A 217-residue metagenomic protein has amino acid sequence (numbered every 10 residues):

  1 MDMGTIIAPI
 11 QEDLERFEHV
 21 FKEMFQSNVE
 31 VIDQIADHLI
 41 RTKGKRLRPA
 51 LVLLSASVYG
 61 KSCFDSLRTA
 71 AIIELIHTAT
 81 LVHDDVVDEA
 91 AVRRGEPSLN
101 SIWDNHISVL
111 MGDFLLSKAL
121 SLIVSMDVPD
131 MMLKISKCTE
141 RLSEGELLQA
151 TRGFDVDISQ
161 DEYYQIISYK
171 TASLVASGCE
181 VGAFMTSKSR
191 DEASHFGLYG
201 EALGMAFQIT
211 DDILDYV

Functional and structural regions predicted by a protein language model:
M1-T78, V82, V86-S101, K137 (+1 more regions): Conserved N-terminal diphosphate/IPP-binding helix and adjacent helical/loop segment of trans-prenyltransferase domains
I6, I10-D13, T69-I72, M131 (+5 more regions): Amphipathic alpha-helix face/heptad-repeat signature
A36-L39, A70-I76, I135-L142, G178-G182 (+2 more regions): Short alpha-helical scaffolding segments that buttress acidic/His motifs in well-ordered protein cores
V52-A56, I76, L116-A119, I123 (+1 more regions): Buried hydrophobic packing segments
Y59, V82-W103, L120, S143-F154 (+2 more regions): Acidic, Mg2+-coordinating active-site segments of isoprenoid diphosphate-utilizing enzymes
R93-L115, D157-T171, S194-L198: Divalent-cation-assisted or electrostatically stabilized phosphate/pyrophosphate-binding catalytic cores
L120-T139: Transmembrane helix-loop-helix
L174: Ligand-binding face of N-terminal immunoglobulin V-set domains in extracellular IgSF glycoproteins
